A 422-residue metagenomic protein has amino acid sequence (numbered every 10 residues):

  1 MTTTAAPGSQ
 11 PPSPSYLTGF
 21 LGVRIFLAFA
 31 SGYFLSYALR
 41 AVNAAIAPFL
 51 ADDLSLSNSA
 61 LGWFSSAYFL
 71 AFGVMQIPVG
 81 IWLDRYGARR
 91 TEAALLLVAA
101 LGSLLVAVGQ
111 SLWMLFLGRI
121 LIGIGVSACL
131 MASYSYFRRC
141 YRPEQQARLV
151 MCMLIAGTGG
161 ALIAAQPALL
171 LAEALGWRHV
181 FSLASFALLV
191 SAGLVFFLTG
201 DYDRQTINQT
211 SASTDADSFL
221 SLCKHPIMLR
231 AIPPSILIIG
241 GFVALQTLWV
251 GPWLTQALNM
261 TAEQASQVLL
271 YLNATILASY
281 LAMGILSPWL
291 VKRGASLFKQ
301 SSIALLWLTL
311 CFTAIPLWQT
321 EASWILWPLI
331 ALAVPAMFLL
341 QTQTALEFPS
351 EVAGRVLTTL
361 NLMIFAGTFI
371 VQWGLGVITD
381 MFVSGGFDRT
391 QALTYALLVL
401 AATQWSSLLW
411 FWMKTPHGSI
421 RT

Functional and structural regions predicted by a protein language model:
Q10-T18, Y202-I232: Juxtamembrane intracellular "pre-TM" segments in multi-pass secondary transporters
R24-N58, Q246-G251, V371-L375: Extracytoplasmic
N43-A44, P226-G284, T368-G376: Extracytoplasmic gate region of multi-pass secondary transporters
S55, G87, V108-M114, G125 (+2 more regions): Helix-breaking motifs and short loop linkers at transmembrane-helix boundaries and internal kinks in secondary membrane
V74-W113: Conserved MFS/SLC helix-loop-helix module at the cytosolic interface between two early adjacent transmembrane helices
V98, G102, W113-L121, A322-L329: Paired small-residue
G118-A156: Cytoplasmic helix-loop-helix junction between adjacent transmembrane helices in 12-TM secondary transporters
P143, C152-D203: Helix-loop-helix hairpin linking two adjacent transmembrane segments in secondary transporters
